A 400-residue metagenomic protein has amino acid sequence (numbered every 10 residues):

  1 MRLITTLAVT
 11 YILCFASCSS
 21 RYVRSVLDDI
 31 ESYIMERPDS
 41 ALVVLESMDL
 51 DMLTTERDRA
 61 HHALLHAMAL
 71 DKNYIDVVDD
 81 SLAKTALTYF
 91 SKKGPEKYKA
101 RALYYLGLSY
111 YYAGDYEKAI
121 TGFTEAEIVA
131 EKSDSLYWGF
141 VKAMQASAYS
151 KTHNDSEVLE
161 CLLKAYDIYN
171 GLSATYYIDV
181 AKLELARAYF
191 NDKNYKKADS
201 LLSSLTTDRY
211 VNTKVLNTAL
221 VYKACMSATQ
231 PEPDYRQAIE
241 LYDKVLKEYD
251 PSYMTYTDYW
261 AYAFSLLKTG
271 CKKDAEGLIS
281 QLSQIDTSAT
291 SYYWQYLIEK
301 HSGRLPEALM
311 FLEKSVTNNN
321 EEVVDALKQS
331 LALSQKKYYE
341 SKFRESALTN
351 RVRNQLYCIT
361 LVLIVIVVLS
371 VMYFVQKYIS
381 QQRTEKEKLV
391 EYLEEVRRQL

Functional and structural regions predicted by a protein language model:
R21, D58-H61, Y98, Y137-W138 (+4 more regions): Structural signature of alpha-solenoid helical repeat junctions
V23-V43, L50, V77-D80, K273-E276 (+2 more regions): Hydrophobic positions within repeat-based interaction scaffolds
R24-S25, H61, R101, F140 (+6 more regions): Residue register of alpha-helical TPR repeats
D28, L65, A69, Y98 (+10 more regions): "A position-specific structural signal for the A-helix of alpha-solenoid helical repeats
S32-S47, K72-T85, G114-E125, H153-K164 (+3 more regions): Helix-turn-helix repeat elements of alpha-solenoid scaffolds
E46-D51, K84-K92, T124-E131, L163-S173 (+5 more regions): Amphipathic alpha-helical segments of tetratricopeptide repeats
R209-T218, Y222-T317, E322: Membrane-proximal low-complexity regions enriched in glycine and acidic/polar residues
